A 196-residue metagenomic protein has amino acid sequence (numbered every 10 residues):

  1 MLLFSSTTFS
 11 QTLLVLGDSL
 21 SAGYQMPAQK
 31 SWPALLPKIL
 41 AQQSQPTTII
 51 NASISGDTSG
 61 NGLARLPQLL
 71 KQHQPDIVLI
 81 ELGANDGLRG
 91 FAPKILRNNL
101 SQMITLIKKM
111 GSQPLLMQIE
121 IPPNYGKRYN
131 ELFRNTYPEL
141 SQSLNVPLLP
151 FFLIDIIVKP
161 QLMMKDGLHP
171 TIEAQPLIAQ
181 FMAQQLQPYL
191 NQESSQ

Functional and structural regions predicted by a protein language model:
M1-S5: Bacterial N-terminal signal peptides
S6-T7, S195: Compositionally biased regions
T7-S55, R65-Q74: Serine-esterase "nucleophile elbow" of acetyl-processing enzymes
A22, T58, P123: Flexible, glycine-rich phosphate/dinucleotide-binding loops and adjacent beta-alpha linkers at cofactor/substrate
Q25-P27, I50-T58, G87-F91, D166-G167: Acidic/histidine-rich helix-loop elements that form or flank divalent-metal/phosphate-binding sites at the catalytic
L63-Q196: Alpha-helical cap/lid subdomain in secreted, periplasmic, or secretory-pathway luminal O-acyl-processing enzymes
